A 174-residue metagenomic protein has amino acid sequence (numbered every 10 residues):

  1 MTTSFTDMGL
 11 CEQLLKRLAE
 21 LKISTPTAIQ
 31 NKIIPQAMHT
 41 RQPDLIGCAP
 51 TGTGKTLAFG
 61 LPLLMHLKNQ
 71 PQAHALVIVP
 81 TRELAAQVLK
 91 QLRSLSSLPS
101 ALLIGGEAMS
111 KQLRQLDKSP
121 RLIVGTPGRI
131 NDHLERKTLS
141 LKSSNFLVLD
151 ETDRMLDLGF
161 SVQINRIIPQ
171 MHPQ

Functional and structural regions predicted by a protein language model:
M1-C48, D150: Conserved pre-motif I regulatory segment
D7, E12, T25-A28, L102 (+5 more regions): Residue-level preference for short helical/loop micro-motifs built around acidic side chains
E12-I23, P71-E135, S143-F146: Conserved nucleic-acid-binding Ia/Ib motif block in the N-terminal RecA-like helicase ATPase lobe
Q30, K55, H74, R82 (+3 more regions): Short, cationic motifs built from Arg/Lys/His that form the positively charged side of catalytic pockets
N31-P43, K55-Q70, E83-A86, K90-L95 (+3 more regions): Walker A/P-loop NTP-binding motif
T40-Q42, S119, Q174: Structured helix-beta-strand junction loops
A49-T53: The conserved Walker
P127-Q174: SF2 helicase catalytic motif II
